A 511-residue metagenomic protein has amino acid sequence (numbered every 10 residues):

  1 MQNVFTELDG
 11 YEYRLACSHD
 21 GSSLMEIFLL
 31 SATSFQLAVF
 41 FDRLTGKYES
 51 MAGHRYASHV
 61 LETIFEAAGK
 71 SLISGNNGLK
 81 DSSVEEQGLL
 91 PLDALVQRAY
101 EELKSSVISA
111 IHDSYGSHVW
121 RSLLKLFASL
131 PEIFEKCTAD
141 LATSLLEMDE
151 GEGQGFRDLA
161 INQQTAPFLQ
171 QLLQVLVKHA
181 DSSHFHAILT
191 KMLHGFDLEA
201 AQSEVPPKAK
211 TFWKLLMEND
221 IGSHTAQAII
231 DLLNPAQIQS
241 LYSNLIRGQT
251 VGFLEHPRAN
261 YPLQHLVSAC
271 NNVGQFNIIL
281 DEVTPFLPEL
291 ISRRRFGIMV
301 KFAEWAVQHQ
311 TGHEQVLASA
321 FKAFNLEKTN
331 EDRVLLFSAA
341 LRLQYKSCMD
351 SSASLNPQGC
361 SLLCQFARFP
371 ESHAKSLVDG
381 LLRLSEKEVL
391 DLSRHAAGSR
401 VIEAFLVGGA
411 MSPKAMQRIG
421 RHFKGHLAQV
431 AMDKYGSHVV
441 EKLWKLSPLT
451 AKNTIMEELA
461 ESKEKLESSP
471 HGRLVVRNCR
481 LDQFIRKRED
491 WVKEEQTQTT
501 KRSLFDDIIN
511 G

Functional and structural regions predicted by a protein language model:
M1-G511: Eukaryotic gene-expression regulator signature that favors modular helical reader/repeat domains and their
